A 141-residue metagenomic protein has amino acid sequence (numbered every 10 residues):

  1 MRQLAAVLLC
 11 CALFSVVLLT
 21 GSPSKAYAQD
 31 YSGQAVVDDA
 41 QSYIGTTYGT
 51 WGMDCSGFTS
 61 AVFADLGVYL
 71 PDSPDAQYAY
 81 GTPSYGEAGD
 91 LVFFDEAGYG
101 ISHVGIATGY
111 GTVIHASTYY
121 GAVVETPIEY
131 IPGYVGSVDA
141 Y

Functional and structural regions predicted by a protein language model:
R2-V7, L19-G33, D38-D39, G45-G49 (+3 more regions): Aromatic- and glycine-rich peptidoglycan recognition patches
A5, L70-P71, L91-F93, G100: Intrinsically disordered, low-complexity segments enriched in polar/charged residues with Gly/Pro, especially when
L9-F14: Hydrophobic helical h-region of N-terminal Sec-dependent signal peptides in bacterial secretory/periplasmic proteins
A35-A88, E96: Catalytic cysteine-centered active-site loop
L91, G100-V113: Catalytic nucleophile-His microenvironment captured as a short glycine-rich beta-strand/loop that brackets
F94-D95, A116: A generic structural motif
A97-Y99, Y119: Short, acidic/glycine-rich phosphate-metal binding loop used to engage nucleotide
